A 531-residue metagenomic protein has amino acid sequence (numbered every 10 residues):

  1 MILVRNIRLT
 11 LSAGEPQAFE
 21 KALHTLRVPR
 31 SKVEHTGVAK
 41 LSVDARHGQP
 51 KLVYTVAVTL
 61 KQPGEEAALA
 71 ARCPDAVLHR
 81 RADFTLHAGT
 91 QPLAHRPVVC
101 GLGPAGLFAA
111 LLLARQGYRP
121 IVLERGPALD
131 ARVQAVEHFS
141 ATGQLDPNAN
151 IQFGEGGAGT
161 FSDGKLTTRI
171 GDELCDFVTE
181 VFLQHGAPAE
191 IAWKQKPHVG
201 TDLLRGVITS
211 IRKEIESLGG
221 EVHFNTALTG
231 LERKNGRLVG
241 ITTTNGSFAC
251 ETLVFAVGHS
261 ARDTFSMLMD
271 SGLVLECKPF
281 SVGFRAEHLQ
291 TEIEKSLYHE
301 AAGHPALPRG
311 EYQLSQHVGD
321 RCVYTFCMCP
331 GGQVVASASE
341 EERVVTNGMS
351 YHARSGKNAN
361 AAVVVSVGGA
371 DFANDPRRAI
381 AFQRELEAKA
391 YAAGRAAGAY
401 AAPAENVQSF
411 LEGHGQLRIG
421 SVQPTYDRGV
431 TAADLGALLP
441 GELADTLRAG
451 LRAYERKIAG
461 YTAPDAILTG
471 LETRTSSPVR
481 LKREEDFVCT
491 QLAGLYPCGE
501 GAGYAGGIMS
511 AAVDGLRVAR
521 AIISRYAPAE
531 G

Functional and structural regions predicted by a protein language model:
M1-P50, V56-F161, K165-H185, A189-G531: Residues forming the flavin
